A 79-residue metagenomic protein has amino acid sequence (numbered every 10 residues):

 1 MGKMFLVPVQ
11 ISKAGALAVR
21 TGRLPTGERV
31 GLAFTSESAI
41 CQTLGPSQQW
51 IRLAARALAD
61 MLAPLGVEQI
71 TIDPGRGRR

Functional and structural regions predicted by a protein language model:
M1-R79: An interfacial alpha-helical scaffold signature
